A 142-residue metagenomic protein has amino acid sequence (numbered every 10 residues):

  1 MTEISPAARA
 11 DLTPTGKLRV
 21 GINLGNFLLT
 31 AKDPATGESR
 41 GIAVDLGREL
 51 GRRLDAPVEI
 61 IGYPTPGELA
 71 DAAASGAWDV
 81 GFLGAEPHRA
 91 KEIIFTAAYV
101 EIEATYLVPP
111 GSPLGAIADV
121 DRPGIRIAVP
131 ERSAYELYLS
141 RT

Functional and structural regions predicted by a protein language model:
M1-E59, E68: N-terminal hydrophobic or amphipathic helices and topogenic motifs
K17-N23, R40, A118-E136: Short loop->beta-strand "edge-of-pocket" segments that line small-molecule binding or catalytic clefts across diverse
G25-L28, P87, P113, A134: Active-site/binding-pocket entry motifs
E38-S39, I61, V108, I127: Residues that cap or flank secondary-structure elements
V44, A85, R132-S133: Alpha-helix N-cap/helix-start capping motif
R48, R52, P57-D121: Acidic, polar ligand-binding/catalytic clefts
